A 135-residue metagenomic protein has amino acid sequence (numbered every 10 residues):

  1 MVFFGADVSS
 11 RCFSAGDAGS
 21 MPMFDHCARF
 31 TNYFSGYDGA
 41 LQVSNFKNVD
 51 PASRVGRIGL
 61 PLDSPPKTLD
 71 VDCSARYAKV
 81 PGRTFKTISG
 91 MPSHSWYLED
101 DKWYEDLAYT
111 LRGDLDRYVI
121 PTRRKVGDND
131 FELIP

Functional and structural regions predicted by a protein language model:
M1-V2: Alpha-helical membrane segments in multi-pass integral membrane proteins
G5-P135: Lipolytic serine-hydrolase domain surface
